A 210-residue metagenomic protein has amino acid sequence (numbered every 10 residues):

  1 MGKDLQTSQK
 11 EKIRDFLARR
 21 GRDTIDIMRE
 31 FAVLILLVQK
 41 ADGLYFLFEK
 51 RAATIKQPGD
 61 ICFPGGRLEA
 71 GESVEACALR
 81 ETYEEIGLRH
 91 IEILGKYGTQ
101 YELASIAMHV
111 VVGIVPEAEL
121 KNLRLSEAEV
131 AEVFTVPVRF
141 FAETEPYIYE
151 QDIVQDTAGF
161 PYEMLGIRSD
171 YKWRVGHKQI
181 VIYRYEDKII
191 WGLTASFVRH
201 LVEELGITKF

Functional and structural regions predicted by a protein language model:
M1-C62, R67-N122, R139, T157-F210: N-terminal leader/linker segments that precede catalytic domains of diphosphate-processing enzymes
L125-F160: Acidic, glycine-rich loop-and-strand cores that form catalytic or ligand-binding grooves in diverse globular domains
